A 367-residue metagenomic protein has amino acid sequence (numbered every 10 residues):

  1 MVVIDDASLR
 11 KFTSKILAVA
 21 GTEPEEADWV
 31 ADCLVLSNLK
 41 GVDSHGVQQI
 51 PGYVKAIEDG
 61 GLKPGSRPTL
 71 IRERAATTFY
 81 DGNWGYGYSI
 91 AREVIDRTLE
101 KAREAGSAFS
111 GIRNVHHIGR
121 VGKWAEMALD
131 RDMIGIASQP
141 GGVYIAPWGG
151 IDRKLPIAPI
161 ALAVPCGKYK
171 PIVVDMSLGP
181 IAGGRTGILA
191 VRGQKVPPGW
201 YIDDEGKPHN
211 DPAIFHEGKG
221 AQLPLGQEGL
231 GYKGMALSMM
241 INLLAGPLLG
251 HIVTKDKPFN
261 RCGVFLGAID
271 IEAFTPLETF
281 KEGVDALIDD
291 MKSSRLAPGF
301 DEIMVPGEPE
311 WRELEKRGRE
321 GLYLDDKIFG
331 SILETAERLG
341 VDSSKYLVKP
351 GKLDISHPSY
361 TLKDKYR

Functional and structural regions predicted by a protein language model:
V2-D5, T22-Q48, L62-R72, P258-R261: N-terminal glycine-rich anion-binding loops that anchor highly charged ligand groups
V3-F12, V19, L243, T254-R367: Catalytic-core signal marking the mid-to-C-terminal active-site face
G46-L99: Active-site cofactor/substrate anionic-group-binding motifs, chiefly glycine- and Lys/Arg-rich phosphate-binding loops
T78-G167: A generic, well-ordered mixed alpha/beta core segment in the N-terminal half of proteins
D132-Y144, I241-N260: Glycine-rich phosphate/pyrophosphate-binding loops and their adjacent beta-strand/loop elements at enzyme active sites
I145-F215: Phosphate/diphosphate-binding glycine-rich loops and adjacent basic-rich segments that engage nucleotide
Q194-T254: Secondary-shell segments that build the walls of catalytic and ion/ligand-binding clefts
